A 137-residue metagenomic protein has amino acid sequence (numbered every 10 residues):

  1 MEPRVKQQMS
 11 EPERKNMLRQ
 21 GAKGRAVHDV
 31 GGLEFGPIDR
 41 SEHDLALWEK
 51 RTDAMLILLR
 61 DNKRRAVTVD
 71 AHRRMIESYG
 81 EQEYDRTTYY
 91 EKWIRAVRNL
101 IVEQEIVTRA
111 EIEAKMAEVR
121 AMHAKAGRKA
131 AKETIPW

Functional and structural regions predicted by a protein language model:
E2-W137: A charge-rich, low-complexity, intrinsically flexible signal that marks solvent-exposed coils, linkers, repeats
